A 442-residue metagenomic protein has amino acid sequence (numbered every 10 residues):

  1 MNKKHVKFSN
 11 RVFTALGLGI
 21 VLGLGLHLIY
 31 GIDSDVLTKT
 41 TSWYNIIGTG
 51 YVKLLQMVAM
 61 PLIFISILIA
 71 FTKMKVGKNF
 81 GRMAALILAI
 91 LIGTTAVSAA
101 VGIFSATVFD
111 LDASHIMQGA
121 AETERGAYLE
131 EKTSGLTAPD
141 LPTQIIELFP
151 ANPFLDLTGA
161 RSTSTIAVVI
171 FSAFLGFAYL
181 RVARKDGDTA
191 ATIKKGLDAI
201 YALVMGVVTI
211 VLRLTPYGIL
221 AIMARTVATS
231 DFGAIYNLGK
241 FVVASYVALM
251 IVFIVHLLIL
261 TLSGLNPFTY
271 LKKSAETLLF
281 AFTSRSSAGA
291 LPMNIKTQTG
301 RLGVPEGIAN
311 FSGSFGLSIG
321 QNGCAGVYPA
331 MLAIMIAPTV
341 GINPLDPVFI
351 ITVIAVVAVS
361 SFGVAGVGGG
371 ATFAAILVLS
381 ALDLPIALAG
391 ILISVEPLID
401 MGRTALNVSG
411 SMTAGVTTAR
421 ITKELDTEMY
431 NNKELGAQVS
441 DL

Functional and structural regions predicted by a protein language model:
K3-H5, S9-F13, I20-G25, T40 (+5 more regions): Signature of multi-pass transmembrane helix bundles
K4, F8, L406-L442: Cytosolic juxtamembrane C-terminal amphipathic helix followed by a basic/polar low-complexity tail immediately after
L28, G93-A120, A244-A281, S286-A290 (+4 more regions): Transmembrane alpha-helices that form the ion-translocation and gating core of multi-pass ion transport proteins
D35-W43, G81, F232-K240, G264-A275 (+2 more regions): Membrane-water interface of transmembrane alpha-helices in multipass transporters/channels
S42-K53, R82, E147, K195-T209 (+5 more regions): Short amphipathic alpha-helical coupling elements at transmembrane boundaries
Q56-V58, L111, R161-A167, V247 (+4 more regions): Membrane-interfacial loop-to-helix junctions in multi-pass transporters
A59-I63, G218, S286-N294, C324-M331 (+2 more regions): Transmembrane helix boundary and interhelical junction motifs in multipass membrane proteins
F280-V359, T427-Q438: Helix-loop-helix junctions within the multi-pass membrane cores of secondary transporters/permeases
